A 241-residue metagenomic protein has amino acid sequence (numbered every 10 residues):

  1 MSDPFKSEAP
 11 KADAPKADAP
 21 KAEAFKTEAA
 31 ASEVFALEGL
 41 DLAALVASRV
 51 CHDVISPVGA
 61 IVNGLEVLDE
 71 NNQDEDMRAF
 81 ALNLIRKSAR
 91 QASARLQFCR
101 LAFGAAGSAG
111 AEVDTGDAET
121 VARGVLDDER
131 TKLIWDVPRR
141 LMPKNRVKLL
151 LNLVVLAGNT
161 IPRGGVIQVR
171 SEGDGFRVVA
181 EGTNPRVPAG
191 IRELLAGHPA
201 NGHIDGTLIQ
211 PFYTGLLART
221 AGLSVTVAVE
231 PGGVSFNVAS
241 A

Functional and structural regions predicted by a protein language model:
M1-K11, K16, K21-L42: Conserved signal-transmission helix
F35-L45, R130-L156, P162, P199-G206: Conserved short strand/loop->alpha-helix "switch" segment adjacent to the catalytic nucleotide/phosphoryl-transfer site
A44-N71, P143-S171, Q210-T220: Conserved ATP-binding N-box helix of the HATPase_c
D69-A81: Conserved catalytic segment of histidine kinase HATPase_c domains, centered on the N-box/ATP-lid region
R78-K132, T183: Conserved DHp (HisKA) dimerization/phosphotransfer helix of two-component histidine kinases, i.e., the long coiled-coil
D174-I209, A239: Glycine-rich/acidic phosphate-handling loop/turn and adjacent ATP-lid/helix of nucleotide-binding kinase/ATPase domains
G222-V229: Glycine-rich ATP-binding loops of the HATPase_c
E230-N237: Glycine-rich nucleotide-binding loop
